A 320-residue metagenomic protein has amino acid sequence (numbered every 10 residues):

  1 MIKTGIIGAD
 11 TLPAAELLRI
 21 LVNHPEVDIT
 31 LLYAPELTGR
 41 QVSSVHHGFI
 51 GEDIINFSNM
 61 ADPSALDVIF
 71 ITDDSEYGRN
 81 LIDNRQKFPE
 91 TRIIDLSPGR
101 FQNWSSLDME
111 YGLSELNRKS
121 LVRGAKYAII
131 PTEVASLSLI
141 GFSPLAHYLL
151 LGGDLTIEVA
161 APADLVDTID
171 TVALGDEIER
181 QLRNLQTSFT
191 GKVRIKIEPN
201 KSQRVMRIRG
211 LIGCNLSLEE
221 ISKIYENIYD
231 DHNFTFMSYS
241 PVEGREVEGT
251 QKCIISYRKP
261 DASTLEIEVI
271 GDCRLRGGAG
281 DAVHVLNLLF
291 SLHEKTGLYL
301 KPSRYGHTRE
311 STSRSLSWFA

Functional and structural regions predicted by a protein language model:
M1-V172, T187-G191, R258-D261, K295-T296 (+1 more regions): N-terminal Rossmann-like NAD(P) cofactor-binding subdomain of oxidoreductases, focused on the glycine-rich
G8, L12, S136-I140, A173-R180 (+3 more regions): Conserved active-site and cofactor/substrate-binding residues in soluble primary-metabolism enzymes
T11, S75, T132, N200-S202 (+2 more regions): Short, surface-exposed acidic/glycine-rich loop or hinge patches that mediate macromolecular interfaces
E16, I20, I140, P144 (+3 more regions): Alpha-helical scaffold segments in soluble metabolic enzymes
Y33, S114, E158, K196-E198 (+3 more regions): Residues in well-ordered beta-strands of folded domains
G124-K126, R204-I208, S263-L265: Short amphipathic alpha-helical segments
D167-M237: C-terminal substrate-binding/catalytic lobe of Rossmann-fold NAD(P)-dependent dehydrogenases
R209-A320: C-terminal active-site/capping subdomain that shapes the small-molecule cofactor and substrate pocket of enzyme
